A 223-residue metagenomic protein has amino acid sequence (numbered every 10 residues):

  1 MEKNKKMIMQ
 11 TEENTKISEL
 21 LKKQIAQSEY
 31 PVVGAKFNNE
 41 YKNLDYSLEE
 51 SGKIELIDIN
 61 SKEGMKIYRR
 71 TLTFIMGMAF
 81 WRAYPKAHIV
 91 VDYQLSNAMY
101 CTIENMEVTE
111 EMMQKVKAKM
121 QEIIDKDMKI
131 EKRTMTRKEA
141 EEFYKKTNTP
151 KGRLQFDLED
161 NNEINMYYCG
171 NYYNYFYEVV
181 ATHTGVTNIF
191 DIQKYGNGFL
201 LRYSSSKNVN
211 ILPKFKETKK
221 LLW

Functional and structural regions predicted by a protein language model:
N4-K16: Short, contiguous acidic and Ser/Thr-rich linear segments
E13-I17, Y68-L72, V108-V116: Short amphipathic alpha-helical segments
E13-Q27: Short amphipathic, charge-patterned alpha-helical segments
L21-Q24, M65-A83: Active/ligand-binding-proximal structured segments within catalytic/core domains that scaffold catalytic residues
Q27-N38: Short loop-to-beta-strand transition segments
G34, Y46-M65, A79, H88-S96 (+1 more regions): Auxiliary tRNA-acceptor-end handling modules of aminoacyl-tRNA synthetases
N38-L44: Short alpha-helix capping/helix-loop boundary micro-motifs
